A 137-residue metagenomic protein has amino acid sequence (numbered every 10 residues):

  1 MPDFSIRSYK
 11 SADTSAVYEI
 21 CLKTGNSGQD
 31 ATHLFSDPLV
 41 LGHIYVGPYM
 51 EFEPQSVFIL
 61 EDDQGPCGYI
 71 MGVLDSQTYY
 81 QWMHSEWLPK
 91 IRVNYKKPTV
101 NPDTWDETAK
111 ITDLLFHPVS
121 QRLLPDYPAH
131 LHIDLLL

Functional and structural regions predicted by a protein language model:
M1-A12: Conserved N-terminal entry element of GNAT/NAT acetyltransferase domains
T14-L22, G42-H43: An amphipathic alpha-helix signature
N26-Y45, W82-I91, K96: Conserved GNAT-fold acetyl-CoA-binding loop/helix
L34, G72-T78: A conserved beta-strand-loop-helix scaffold within acyl/acetyltransferase catalytic domains
F35-V57, D63: Active-site rim helix/loop that mediates acceptor-substrate recognition in acyltransferases
I59, G65-L74: Conserved beta-strand in the GNAT
Q77-H132: Conserved acyl-donor/pantetheine-binding loop and adjacent beta-alpha core of acyl/acetyltransferases and related
L135-L137: Active-site acidic-Proline motif in GNAT/NAT acetyltransferases
